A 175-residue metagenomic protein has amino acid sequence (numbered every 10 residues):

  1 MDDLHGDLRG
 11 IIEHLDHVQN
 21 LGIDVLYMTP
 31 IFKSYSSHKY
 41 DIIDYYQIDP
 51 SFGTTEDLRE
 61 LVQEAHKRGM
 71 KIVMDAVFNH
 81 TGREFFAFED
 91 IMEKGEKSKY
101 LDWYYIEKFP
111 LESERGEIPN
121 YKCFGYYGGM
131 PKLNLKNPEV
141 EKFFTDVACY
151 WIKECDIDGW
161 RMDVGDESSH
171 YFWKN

Functional and structural regions predicted by a protein language model:
M1-N175: Active-site and adjacent substrate-binding regions of carbohydrate-active enzymes
